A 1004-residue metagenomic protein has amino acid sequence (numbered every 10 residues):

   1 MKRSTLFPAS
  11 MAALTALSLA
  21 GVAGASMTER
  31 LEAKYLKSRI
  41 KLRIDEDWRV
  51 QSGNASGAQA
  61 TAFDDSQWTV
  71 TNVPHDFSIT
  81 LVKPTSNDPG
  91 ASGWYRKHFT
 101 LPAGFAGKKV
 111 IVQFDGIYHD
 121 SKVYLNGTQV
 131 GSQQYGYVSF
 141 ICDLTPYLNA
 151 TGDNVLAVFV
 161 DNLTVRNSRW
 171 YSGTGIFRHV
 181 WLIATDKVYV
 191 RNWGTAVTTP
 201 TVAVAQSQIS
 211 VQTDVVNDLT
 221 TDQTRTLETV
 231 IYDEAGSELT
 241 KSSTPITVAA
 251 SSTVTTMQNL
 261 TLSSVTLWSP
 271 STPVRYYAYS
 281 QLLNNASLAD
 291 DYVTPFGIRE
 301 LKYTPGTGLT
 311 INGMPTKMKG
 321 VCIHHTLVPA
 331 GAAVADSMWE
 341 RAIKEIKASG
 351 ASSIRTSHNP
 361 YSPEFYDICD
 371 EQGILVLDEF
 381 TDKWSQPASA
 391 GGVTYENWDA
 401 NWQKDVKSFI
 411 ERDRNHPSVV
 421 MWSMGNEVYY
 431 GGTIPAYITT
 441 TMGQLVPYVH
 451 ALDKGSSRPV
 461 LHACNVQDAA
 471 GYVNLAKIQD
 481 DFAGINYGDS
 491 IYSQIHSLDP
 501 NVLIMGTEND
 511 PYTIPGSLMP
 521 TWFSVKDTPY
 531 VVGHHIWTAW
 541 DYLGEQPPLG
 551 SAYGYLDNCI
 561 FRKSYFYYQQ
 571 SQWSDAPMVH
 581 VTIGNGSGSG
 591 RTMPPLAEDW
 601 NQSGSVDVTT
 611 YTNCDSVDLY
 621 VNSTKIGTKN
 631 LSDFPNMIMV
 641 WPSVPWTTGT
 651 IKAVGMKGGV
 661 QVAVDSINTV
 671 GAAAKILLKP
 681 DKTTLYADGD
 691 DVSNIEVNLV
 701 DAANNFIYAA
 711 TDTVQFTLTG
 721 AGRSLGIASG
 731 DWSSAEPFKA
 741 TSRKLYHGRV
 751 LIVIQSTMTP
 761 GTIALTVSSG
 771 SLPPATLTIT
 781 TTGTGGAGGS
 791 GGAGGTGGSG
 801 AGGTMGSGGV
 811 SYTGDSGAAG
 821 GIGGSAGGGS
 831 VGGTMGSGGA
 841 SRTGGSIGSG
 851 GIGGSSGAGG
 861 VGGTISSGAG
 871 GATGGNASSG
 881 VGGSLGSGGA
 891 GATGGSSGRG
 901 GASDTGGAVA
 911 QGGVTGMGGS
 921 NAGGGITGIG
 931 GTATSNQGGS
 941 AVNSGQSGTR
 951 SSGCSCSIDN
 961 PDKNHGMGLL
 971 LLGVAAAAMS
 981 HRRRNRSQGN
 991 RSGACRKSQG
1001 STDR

Functional and structural regions predicted by a protein language model:
G21-G24, T784-G973, S987-D1003: Ser/Thr-rich, Pro/Gly/Ala-heavy low-complexity intrinsically disordered linkers and tails of secreted extracellular
T28-A55, S66-P102, Q113-I117, V155-Q223 (+5 more regions): Non-catalytic, glycine-rich low-complexity segments
Y35, L42, N54, G90-W193 (+7 more regions): Accessory beta-strand-rich segments of carbohydrate-active enzymes
I40-A58, R166, L182, V188 (+6 more regions): Substrate-binding clefts and catalytic carboxylate motifs of secreted carbohydrate-active enzymes
T61-D64, D222-E228, S269-Y277, S605 (+5 more regions): Short flexible loop/turn segments that cap and initiate beta-strands
P74-L101, F105-F114, Y118-Q134, I141 (+7 more regions): Active-site-adjacent substrate/metal-binding segments within catalytic domains of carbohydrate-active enzymes
L125, Q206-T247, T256, V606-G627 (+3 more regions): Beta-strand-rich binding/interaction modules
N149-T151, Q212-T304, W641-T648, K657-G658 (+3 more regions): Extended acidic/polar, glycine-enriched regions that form or flank non-catalytic beta-rich accessory modules
